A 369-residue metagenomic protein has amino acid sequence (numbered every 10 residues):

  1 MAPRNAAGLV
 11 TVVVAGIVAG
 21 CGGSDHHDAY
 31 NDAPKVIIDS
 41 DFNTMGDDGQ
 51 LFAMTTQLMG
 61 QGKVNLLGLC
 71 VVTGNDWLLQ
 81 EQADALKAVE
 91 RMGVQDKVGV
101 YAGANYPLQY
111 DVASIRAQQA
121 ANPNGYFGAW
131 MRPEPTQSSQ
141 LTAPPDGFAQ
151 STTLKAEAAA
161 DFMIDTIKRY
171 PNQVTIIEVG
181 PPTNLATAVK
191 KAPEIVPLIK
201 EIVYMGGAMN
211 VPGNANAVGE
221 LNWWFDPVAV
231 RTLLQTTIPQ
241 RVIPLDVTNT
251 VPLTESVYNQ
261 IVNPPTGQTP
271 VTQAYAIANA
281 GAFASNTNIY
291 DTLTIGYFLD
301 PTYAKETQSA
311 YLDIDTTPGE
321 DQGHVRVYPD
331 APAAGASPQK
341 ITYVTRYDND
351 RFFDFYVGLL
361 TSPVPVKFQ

Functional and structural regions predicted by a protein language model:
M1-L9: Bacterial N-terminal signal peptides that target proteins for export
L9-A15: Sec-dependent N-terminal signal peptides
I17-G20: C-terminal motif of bacterial Sec signal peptides marking the signal peptidase cleavage site
G22-D25: Bacterial signal peptide processing site
A29-K87, G93-D96, T136-T248: Active-site histidine-anchored catalytic micro-motif
A29-V36, A53-L66, L221-V228, Q235 (+1 more regions): Conformational coupling and interaction surfaces
K97-Q150: Surface-exposed loop and adjacent secondary-structure segments within mature catalytic domains
D111-A113, N214-A215, L253-E255: Short, well-ordered secondary-structure micro-motifs
